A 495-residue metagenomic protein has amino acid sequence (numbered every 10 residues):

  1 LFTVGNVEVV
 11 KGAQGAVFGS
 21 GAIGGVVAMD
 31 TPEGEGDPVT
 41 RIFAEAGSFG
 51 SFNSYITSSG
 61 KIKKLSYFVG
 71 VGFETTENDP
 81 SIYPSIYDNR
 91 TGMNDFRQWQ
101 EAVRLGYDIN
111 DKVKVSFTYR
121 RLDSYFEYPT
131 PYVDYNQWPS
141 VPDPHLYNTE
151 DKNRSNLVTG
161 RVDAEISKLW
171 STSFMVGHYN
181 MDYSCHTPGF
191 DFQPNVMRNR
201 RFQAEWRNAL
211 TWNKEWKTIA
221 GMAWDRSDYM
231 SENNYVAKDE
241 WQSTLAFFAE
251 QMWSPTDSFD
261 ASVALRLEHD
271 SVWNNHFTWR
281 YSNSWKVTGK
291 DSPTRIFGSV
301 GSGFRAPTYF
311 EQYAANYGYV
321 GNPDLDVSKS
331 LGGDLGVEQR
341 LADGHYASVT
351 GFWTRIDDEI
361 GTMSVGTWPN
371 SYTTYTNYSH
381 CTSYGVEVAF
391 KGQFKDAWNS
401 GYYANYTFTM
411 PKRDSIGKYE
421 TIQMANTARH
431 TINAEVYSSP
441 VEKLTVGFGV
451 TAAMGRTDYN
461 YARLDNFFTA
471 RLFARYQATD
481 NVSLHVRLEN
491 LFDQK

Functional and structural regions predicted by a protein language model:
L1-T3, V9, G21-F43, I56: N-terminal periplasmic accessory domains that precede and gate Gram-negative outer-membrane beta-barrel machines
A16, A28, E35-D37, F43-E45 (+1 more regions): Periplasmic-side early beta-strands and strand-to-turn transitions of outer-membrane beta-barrels
A44-S48, I62-K64, F73-E77, R121-Y125 (+11 more regions): Transmembrane beta-strands of outer-membrane beta-barrel pores
S59, G70, G106-D108, G298 (+3 more regions): Conserved C-terminal beta-signal and adjacent last beta-strands/turns of outer-membrane beta-barrel proteins
D108-N110, R120, S167, V176 (+8 more regions): Structural signature of Gram-negative outer-membrane beta-barrels, strongest in the C-terminal barrel of TonB-dependent
Q137-E165, M197, R295-D357, M363-K395 (+2 more regions): Outer-membrane beta-barrel signature, preferentially recognizing the C-terminal barrel domain of Gram-negative
Y147-T159, V176-S262, D291, E420-N426 (+3 more regions): Outer-membrane beta-barrel transmembrane domain signature of Gram-negative proteins, especially the mid-to-C-terminal
S254-A261, A347, G351-R355, N377-Y459: Gram-negative outer-membrane beta-barrel transporters
